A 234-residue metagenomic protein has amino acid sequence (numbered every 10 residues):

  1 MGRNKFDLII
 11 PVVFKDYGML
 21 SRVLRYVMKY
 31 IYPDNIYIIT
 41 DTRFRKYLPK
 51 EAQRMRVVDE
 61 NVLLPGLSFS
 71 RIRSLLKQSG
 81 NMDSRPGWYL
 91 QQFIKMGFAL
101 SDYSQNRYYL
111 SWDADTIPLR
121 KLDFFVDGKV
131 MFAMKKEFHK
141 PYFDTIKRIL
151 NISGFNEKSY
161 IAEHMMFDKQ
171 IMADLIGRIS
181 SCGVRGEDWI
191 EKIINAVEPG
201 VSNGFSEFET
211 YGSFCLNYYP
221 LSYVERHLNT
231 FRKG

Functional and structural regions predicted by a protein language model:
M1-R73: N-terminal anchoring/stem segment of glycosyltransferases
P11, L20, Y89, N106 (+2 more regions): Nucleotide-sugar donor-binding/catalytic module of glycosyltransferases that assemble extracellular/cell-envelope
G18-S21, Q92-M96, F205-E209, S213: A structural signal for well-ordered alpha-helical segments within the folded catalytic domains of diverse enzymes
L48-S104: Active-site-proximal specificity loops/subdomain of glycosyltransferases
Y109: Short aromatic/hydrophobic "clamp" motif used to bind/position activated sugar donors
W112-A114: Active-site acidic Asp-centered loop
T116-L150: Conserved donor-nucleotide/metal-binding helix-loop-beta segment in metal-dependent transferases, i.e., the alpha-helix
Y160-G234: Catalytic core and acceptor-binding pocket of nucleotide-sugar-dependent glycosyltransferases
